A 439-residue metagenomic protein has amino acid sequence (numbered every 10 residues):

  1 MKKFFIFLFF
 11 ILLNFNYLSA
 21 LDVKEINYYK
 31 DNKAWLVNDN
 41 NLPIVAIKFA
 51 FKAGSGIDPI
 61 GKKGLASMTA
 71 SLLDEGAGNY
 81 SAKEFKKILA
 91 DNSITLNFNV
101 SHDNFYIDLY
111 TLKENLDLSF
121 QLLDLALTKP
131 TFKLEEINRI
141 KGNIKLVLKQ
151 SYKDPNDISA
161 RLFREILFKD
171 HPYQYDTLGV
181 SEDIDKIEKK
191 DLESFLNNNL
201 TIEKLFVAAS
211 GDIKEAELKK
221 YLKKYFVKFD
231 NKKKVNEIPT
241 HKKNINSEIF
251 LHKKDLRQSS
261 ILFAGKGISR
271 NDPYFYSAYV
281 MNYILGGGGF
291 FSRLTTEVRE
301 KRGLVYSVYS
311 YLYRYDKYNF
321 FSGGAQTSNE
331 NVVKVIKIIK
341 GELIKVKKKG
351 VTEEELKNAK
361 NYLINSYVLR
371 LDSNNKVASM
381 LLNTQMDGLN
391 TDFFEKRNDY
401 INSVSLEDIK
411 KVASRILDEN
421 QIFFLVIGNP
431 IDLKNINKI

Functional and structural regions predicted by a protein language model:
F4-F15: Sec-dependent N-terminal signal peptides
L18-A20: Boundary at the C-terminal end of the N-terminal hydrophobic targeting segment
K24-K30, F250-K254: Short acidic-hydrophobic surface loop/beta-edge motif
N27-A53: N-terminal targeting signals for Sec/Tat export/insertion, comprising classic cleavable signal peptides
D39-N41, K48-A50, K234-F291: His/Glu-based metal-binding/catalytic segments typifying zinc-dependent metallopeptidases
K48-Y110, K153, G288-L304: M16/MPP (pitrilysin/insulinase) zinc-metallopeptidase core fold and M16-derived inactive scaffolds
E84-K234, L251, K301-R302, Y306-I439: Charge-rich, well-structured scaffold segments of protease-associated domains
